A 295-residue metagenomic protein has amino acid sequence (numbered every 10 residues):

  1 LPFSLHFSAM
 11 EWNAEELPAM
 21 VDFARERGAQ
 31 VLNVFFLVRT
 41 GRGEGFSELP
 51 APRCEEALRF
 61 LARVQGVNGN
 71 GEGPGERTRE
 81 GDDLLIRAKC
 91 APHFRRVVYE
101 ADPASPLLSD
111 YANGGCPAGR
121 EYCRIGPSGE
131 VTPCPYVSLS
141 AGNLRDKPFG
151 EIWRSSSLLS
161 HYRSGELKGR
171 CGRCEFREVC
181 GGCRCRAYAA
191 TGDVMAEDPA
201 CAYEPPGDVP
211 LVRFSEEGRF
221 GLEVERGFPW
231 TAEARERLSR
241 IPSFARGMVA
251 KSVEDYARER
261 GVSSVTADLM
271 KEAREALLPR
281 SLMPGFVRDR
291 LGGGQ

Functional and structural regions predicted by a protein language model:
L1-S128, T132-Y136, S140-K147: Radical SAM enzyme [4Fe-4S]-AdoMet core and its adjacent flexible, acidic and glycine-rich loops/tails across
F23, F60-R63, S155, R240-S243 (+1 more regions): Residues within well-ordered alpha-helical secondary structure of globular protein domains
F60, V64, I152, H161 (+2 more regions): Residues that form generic nucleotide/phosphate-binding pockets
E121, E130, F176-V179, R246: Amphipathic alpha-helical protein-protein interaction surfaces
Y136-E223: Flexible mid-to-C-terminal extensions adjoining Fe-S/redox cofactors in radical SAM and related proteins
G221-Q295: Non-catalytic accessory segments flanking P-loop/AAA+ NTPase cores
